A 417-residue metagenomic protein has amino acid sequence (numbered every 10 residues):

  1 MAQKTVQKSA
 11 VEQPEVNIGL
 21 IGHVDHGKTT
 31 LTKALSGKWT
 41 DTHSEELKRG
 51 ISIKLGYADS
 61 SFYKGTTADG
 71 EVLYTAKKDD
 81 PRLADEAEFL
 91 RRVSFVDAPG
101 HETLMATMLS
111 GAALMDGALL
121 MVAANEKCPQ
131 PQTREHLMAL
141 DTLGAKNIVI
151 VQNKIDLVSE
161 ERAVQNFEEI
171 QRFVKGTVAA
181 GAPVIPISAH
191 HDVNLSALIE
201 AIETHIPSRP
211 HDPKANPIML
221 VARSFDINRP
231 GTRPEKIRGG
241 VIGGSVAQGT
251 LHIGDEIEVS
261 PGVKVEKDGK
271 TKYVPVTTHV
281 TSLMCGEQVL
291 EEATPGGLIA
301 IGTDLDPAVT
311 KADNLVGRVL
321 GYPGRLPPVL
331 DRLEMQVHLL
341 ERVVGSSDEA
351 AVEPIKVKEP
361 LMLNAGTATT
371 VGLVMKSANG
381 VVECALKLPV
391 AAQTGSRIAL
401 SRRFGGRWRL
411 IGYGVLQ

Functional and structural regions predicted by a protein language model:
A2-A106, M115: P-loop NTPase switch module centered on the Walker A-proximal segment
K8-E12, I21-H23, E45-I51, A84-A87 (+13 more regions): Replace "in large, NTP-powered and nucleic-acid-processing enzymes" with "in large, NTP-powered factors and other
A10, R172-L315, V319-L326, D331-L339: Conserved catalytic-core segments of large NTP-driven translation/proteostasis enzymes
N17-L20, V158-E160, P307-Q417: C-terminal effector modules of nucleic-acid-centric enzymes and ribosome-associated factors
D25, L31, G50, D97 (+11 more regions): Residue-level signature of catalytic and energy-coupling elements of molecular machines, predominantly ATP/GTP-dependent
T30-L35, A58, T107, Q132-A139 (+2 more regions): Alpha-helical scaffold elements adjacent to nucleotide-binding pockets in ATP/GTP-utilizing enzyme cores
F89-S94, A98-L104, A113-H136, D141-Q165: Conserved Switch II/interswitch segment of TRAFAC-class P-loop GTPases
A123-N125, I148-Q165, V184-L195, G317 (+2 more regions): G-domain G4 guanine-recognition motif of GTPases
